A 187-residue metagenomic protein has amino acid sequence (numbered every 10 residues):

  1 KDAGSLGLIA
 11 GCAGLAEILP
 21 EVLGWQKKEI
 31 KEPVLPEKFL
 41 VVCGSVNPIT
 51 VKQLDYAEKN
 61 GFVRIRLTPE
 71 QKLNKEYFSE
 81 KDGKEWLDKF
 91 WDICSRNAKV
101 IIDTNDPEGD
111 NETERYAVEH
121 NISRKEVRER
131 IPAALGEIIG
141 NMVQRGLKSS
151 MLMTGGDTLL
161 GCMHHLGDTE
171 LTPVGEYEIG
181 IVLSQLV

Functional and structural regions predicted by a protein language model:
K1-V187: Active-site catalytic microenvironments in core metabolic enzymes, especially phosphate/sugar-handling
